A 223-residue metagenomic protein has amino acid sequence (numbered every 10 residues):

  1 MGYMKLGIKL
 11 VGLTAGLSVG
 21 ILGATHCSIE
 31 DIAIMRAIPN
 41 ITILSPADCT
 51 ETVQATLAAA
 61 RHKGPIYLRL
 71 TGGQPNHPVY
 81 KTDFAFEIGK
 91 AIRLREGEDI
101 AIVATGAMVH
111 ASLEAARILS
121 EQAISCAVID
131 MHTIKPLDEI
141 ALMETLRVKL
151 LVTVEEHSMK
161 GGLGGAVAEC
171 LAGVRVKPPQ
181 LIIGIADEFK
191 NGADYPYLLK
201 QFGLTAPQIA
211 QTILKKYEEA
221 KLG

Functional and structural regions predicted by a protein language model:
M1-A101, C126, L214: Conserved thiamine diphosphate
V19-G20, T71-G223: Thiamine diphosphate
